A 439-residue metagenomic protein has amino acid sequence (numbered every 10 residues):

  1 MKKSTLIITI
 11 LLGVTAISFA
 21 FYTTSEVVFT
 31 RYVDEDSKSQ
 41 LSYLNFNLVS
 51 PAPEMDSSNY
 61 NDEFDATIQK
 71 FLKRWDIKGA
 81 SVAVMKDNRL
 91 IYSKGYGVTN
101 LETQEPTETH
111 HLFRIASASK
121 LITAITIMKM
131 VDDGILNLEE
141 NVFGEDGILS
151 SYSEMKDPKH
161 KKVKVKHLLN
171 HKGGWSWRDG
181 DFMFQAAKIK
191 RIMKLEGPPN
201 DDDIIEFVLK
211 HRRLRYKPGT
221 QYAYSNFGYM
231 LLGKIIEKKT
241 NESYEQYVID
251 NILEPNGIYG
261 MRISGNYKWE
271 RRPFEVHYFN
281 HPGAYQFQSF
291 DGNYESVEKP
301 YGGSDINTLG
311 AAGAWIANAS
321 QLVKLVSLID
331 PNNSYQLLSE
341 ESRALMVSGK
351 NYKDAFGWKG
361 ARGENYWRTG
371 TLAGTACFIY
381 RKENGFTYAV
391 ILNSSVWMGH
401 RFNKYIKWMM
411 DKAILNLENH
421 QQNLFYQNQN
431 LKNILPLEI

Functional and structural regions predicted by a protein language model:
K2-I8, G13-G95, G144, Q246-D250 (+2 more regions): Catalytic loop of the DD-peptidase/beta-lactamase superfamily, centered on the K-T-G motif and neighboring
D56, Y60, F64, H111 (+6 more regions): Residue-level signature of the cytosolic catalytic core of signaling kinases
Y60, F64, I115, S119 (+6 more regions): Hydrophobic (often cysteine-bearing) scaffold residues that line and stabilize catalytic clefts of nucleotide/cofactor
R74-S81, T103-H167, Y216-S225, G310-G313 (+1 more regions): Short active-site loop at a secondary-structure junction that contains or immediately precedes the catalytic residue(s)
M155-N365, C377: Short, surface-exposed loop or secondary-structure junction motifs that flank catalytic or metal-binding residues
